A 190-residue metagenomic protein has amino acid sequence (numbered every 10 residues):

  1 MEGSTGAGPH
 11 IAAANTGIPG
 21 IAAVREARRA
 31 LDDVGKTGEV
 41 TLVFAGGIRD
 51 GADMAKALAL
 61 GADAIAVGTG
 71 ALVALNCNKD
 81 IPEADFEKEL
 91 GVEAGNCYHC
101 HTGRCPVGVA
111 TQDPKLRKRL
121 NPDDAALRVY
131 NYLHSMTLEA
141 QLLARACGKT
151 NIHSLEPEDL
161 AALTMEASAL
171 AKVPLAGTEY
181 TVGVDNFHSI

Functional and structural regions predicted by a protein language model:
M1-D113, R117: Glycine-rich phosphate/ribose-binding loops and adjacent secondary-structure elements that form binding surfaces
L116-I190: C-terminal extensions of enzymes
